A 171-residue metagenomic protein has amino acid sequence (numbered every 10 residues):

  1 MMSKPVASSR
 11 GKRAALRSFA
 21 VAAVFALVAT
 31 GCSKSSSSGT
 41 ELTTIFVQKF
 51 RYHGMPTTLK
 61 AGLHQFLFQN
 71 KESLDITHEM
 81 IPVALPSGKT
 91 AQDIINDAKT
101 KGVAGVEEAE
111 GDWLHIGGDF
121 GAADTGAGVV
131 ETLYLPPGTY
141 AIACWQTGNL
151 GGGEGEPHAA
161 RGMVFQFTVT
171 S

Functional and structural regions predicted by a protein language model:
K4-F19: Bacterial N-terminal signal peptides that target proteins for export
A22-A26: Alpha-helical transmembrane segments
V28-G31: C-terminal motif of bacterial Sec signal peptides marking the signal peptidase cleavage site
S33-S35: Bacterial signal peptide processing site
S37-V47: Proline/serine/threonine-rich low-complexity linkers at boundaries of modular beta-sandwich domains
F46-R51, P56-A61, Q65-I81, D112-S171: Extracellular/periplasmic metallocenter environments
N70-A104: Contiguous segments within soluble domain cores/interaction surfaces
G102, A109-E110: Extended, solvent-exposed regions of the mature portions of secreted/cell-surface glycoproteins
